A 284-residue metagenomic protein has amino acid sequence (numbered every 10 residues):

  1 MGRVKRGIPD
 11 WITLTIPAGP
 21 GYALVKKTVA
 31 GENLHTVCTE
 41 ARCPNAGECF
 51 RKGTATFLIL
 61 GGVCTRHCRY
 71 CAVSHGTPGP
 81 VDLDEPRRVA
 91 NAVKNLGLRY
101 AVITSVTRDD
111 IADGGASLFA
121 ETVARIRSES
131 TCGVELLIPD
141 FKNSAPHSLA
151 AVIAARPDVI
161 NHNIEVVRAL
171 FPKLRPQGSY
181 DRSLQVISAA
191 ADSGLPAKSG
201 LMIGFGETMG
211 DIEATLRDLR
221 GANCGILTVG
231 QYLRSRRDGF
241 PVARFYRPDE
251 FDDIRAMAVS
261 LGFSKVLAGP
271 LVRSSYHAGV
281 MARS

Functional and structural regions predicted by a protein language model:
M1-T56, L60, R87-K94, E121-C132 (+3 more regions): Auxiliary Fe-S-binding modules of radical SAM enzymes
C43, C64, C68-C71: Short cysteine clusters
E48-R51, R69, V73-G76: Short functional micro-motifs and their immediate structural scaffolds
H75-V102: Conserved alpha-helical substructure of the radical SAM core
P80-D82, A112-S117, K173-R175, M209 (+1 more regions): Short, solvent-exposed loop/turn segments at secondary-structure boundaries
A101-I103, V134, I160-H162, L227 (+1 more regions): Hydrophobic residues within beta-strands of alpha/beta enzymes
V102-A112, F141-N143, D158-Y180, P196-K198 (+2 more regions): Conserved radical SAM core fold
G114-S117, S144-I153: Distinct, well-ordered alpha-helical segments
